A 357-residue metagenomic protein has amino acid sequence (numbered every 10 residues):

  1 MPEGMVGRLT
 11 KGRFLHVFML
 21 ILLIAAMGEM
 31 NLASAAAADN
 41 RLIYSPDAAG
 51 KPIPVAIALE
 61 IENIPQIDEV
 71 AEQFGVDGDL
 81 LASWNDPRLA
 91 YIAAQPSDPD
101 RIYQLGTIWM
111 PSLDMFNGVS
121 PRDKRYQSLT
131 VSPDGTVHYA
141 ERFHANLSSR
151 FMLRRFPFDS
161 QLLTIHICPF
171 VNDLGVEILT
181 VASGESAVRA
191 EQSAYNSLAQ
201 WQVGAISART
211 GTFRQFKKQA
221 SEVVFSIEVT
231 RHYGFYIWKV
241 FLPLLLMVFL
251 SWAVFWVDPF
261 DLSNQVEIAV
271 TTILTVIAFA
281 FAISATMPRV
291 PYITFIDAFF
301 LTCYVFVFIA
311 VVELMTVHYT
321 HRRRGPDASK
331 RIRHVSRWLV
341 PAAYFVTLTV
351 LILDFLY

Functional and structural regions predicted by a protein language model:
M1-R13: N-terminal secretory signal peptides that target proteins for export/translocation
E3, H16-V17, D47, A342: Generic low-complexity segments that are intrinsically disordered, proline-rich and/or Lys/Arg-biased
G4, I21, Y44-P46, N63 (+5 more regions): Structured catalytic/translocation cores of nucleotide/phosphate-coupled proteins
L9, N31-R88, A93-Q95, A285 (+1 more regions): Intrinsically disordered, low-complexity peripheral segments of secretory-pathway and membrane proteins
H16-E29: Bacterial N-terminal signal peptides
S34-V224, E228: Soluble non-transmembrane domains of integral membrane proteins
Q202, R214-K217, A282, T349-Y357: C-terminal ends of transmembrane alpha-helices and the immediately adjacent extracellular/lumenal or cytosolic loop
V224-A343: Channel- or pocket-lining gating/hinge segments that regulate access to a cavity or pore
